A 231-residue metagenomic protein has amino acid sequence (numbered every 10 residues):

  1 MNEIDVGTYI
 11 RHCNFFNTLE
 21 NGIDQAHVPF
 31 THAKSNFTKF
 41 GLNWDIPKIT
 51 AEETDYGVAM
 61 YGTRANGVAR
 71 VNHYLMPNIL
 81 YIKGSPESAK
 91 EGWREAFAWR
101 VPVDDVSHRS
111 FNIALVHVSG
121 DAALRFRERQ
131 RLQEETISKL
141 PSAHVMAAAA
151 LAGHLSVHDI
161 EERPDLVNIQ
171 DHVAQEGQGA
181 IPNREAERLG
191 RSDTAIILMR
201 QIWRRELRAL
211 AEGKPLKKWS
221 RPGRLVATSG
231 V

Functional and structural regions predicted by a protein language model:
M1-V231: C-terminal catalytic domain of Rieske-type non-heme iron oxygenases
